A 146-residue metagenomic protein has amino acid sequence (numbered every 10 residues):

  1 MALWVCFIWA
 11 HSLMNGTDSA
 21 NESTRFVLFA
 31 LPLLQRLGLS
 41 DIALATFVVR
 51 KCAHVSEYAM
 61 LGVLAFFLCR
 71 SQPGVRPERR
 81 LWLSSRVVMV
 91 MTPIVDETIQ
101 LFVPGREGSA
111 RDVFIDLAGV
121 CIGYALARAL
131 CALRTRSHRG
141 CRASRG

Functional and structural regions predicted by a protein language model:
M1, T46, K51, P77 (+4 more regions): Residue-level signature of transmembrane alpha-helical entry/exit and packing/kink sites in multi-pass membrane
M1-F66: "…centered on the first transmembrane helix and the immediately adjacent amphipathic helix/loop
L3-I8, L81-L101: Small-polar-interrupted transmembrane alpha-helices in polytopic inner-membrane proteins
H11-M14, F102-V103, L130: Helix-loop junctions at the membrane-solvent interface of multi-pass transporters, primarily the C-terminal
L28-L34, Q72-P77, V87-M91: Short, motif-level signal for alpha-helix interfacial/capping segments enriched in acidic residues and aromatics/proline
E57-Q72, A118-R134: Membrane-interfacial alpha-helical segments at the cytosolic side of multi-pass membrane proteins
Q72-P77, T135-G146: Membrane-interfacial, low-structure loops and terminal tails that flank and connect transmembrane helices in multi-pass
P93-L117: Interfacial helix-loop-helix junctions of multi-pass membrane proteins
